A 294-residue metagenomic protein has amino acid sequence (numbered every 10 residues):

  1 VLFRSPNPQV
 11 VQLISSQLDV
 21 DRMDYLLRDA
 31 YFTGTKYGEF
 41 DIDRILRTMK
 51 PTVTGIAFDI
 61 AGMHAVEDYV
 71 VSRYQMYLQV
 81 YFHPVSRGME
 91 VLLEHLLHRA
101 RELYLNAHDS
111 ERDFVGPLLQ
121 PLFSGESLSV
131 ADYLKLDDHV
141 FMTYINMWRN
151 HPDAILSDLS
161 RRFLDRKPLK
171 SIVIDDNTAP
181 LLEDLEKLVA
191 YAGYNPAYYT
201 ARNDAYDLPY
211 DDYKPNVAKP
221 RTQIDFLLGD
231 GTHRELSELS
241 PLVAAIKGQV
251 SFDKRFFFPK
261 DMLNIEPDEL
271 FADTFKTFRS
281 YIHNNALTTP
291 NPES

Functional and structural regions predicted by a protein language model:
V1-S294: Histidine-centered, transition-metal-coordinating active-site segments
